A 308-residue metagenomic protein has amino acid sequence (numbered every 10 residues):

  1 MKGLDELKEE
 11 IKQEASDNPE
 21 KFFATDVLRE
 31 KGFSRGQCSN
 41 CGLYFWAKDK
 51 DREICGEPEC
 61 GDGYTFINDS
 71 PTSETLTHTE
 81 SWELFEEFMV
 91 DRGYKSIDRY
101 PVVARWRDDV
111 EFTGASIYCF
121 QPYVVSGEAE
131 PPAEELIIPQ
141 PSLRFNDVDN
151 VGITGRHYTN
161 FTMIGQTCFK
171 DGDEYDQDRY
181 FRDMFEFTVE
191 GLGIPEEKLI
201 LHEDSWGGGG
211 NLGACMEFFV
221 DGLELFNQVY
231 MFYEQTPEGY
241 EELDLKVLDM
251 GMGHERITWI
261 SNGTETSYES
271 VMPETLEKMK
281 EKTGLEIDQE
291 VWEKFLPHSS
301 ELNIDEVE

Functional and structural regions predicted by a protein language model:
M1-R29: Short, intrinsically disordered terminal segments enriched in charged and Pro/Gly residues
D17-E20, A24, S34, I67-N68 (+1 more regions): Generic signal for short, ordered secondary-structure residues within or immediately flanking folded domains
T25-S34, Y44-D49: Short, flexible, mixed-charge glycine/proline-rich loop motifs that serve as phosphate/nucleic-acid-contacting
G36-S39, M216-F218: Short acidic-hydrophobic surface loop/beta-edge motif
C38-C41, C55: Short cysteine-rich clusters marking metal-coordination/redox-active sites
D49-G63: Cysteine-rich micro-motifs
F66-E308: Structured aminoacyl-transfer and RNA-binding surfaces used for tRNA recognition/handling in the translation apparatus
